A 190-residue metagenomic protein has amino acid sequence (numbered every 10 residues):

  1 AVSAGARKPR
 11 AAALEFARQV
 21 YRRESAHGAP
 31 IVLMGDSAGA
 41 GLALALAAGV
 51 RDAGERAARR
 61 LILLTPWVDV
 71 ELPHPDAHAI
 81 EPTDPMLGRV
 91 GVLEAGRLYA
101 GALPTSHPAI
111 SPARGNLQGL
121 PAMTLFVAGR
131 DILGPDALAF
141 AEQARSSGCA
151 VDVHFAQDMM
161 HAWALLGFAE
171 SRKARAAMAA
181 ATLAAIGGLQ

Functional and structural regions predicted by a protein language model:
A1-Q190: Alpha/beta-hydrolase superfamily serine-hydrolase fold, recognizing
